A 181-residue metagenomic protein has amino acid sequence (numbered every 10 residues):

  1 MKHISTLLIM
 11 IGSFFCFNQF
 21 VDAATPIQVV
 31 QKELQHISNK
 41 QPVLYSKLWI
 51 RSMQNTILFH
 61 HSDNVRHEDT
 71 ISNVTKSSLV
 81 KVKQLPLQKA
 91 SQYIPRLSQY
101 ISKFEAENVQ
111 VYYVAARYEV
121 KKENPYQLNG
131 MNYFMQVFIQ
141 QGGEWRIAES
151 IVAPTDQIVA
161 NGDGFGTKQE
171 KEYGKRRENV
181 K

Functional and structural regions predicted by a protein language model:
M1-I4: Positively charged n-region of N-terminal signal peptides that target proteins for export
L8-C16: Bacterial N-terminal signal peptides
F20-Q88: Core segments of small alpha/beta cavity-forming domains
W49-M53, P86, A115-Y118, I151-P154: A mature extracytoplasmic/lumenal domain signature
S62-N129: Surface-exposed, charged secondary-structure patches
Y118-K181: Low-complexity, intrinsically disordered terminal/linker segments enriched in charged and Gly/Pro repeats
